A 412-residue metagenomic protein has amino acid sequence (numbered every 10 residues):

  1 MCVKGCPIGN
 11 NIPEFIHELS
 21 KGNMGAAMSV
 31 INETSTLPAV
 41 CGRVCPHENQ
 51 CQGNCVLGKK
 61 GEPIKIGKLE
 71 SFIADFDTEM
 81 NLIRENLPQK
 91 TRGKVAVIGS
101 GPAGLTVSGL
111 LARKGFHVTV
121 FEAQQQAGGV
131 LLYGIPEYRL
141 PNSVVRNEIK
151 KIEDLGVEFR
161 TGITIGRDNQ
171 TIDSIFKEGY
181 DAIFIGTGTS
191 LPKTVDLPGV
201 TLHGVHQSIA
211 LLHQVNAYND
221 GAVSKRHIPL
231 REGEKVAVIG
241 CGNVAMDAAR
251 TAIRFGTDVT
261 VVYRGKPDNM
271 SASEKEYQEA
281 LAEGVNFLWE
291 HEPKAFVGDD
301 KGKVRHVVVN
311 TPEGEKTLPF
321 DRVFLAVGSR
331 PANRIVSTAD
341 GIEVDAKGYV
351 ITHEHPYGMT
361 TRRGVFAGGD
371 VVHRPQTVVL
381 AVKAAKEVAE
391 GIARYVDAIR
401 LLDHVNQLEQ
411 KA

Functional and structural regions predicted by a protein language model:
N11-R43, K60-L87, V215: Ferredoxin-type iron-sulfur electron-transfer modules in oxidoreductases and energy-metabolism complexes
T36, G101-A103, Q126, G242-V244 (+1 more regions): Residue-level detector of alpha-helix initiation sites
D77-V95, V215-E232: A short, basic/flexible loop-to-alpha-helix module at the beginning of a structural domain
Q89-K90, K94-I98, R146-L197, A295-V304 (+1 more regions): Feature captures the FAD/FMN-dependent oxidoreductase FAD-binding
K94-T119, A245-I253: N-terminal Rossmann-like FAD-binding beta1-loop-alpha1 element of flavoenzymes
V120, Q124-R160, A249-A295, I399-A412: Rossmann-like dinucleotide-binding cores of NAD(P)H-dependent redox enzymes
T201-G233, P319-P375: FAD-site-proximal beta/loop scaffold in flavoenzymes
V371-L402: A conserved FAD-binding loop/helix module that cradles the flavin
